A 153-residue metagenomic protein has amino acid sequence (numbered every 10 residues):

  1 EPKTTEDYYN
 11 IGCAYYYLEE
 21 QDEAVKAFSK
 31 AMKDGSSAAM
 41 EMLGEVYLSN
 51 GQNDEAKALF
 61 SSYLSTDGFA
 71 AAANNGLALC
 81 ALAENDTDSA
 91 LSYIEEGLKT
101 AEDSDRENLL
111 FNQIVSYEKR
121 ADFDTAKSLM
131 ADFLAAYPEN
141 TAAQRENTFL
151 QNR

Functional and structural regions predicted by a protein language model:
P2, D34-S36, G68, E102-S104 (+1 more regions): Short coil turns that delineate tetratricopeptide repeat
E6, A38-E41, A71-A72, D105-N108 (+1 more regions): Start-of-helix register in tetratricopeptide repeats
N10, M42-E45, G76, N112 (+1 more regions): Canonical tetratricopeptide repeat
Y17-L18, S49-N50, A83-E84, K119 (+2 more regions): Register position in tetratricopeptide repeats
